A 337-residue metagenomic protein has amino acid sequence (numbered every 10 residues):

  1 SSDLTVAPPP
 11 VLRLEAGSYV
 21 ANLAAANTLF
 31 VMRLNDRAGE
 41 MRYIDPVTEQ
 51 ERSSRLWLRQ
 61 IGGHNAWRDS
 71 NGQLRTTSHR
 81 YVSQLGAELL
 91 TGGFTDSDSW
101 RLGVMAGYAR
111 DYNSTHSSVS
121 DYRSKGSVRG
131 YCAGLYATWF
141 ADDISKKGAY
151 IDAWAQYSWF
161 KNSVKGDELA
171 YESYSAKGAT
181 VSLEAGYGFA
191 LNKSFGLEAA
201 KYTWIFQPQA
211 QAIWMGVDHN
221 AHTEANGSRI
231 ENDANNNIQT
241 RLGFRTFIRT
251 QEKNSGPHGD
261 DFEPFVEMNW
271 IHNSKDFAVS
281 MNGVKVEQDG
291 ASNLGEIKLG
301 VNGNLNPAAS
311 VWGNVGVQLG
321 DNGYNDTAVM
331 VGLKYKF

Functional and structural regions predicted by a protein language model:
L4-L197, N314-G316, D321-A328: Outer membrane beta-barrel translocator domains of Type V secretion systems
E51-S53, T95-S99, I144-G148, K201-I205 (+3 more regions): Strand-connecting loop/turn motifs
G134, G216, A225, R229-F337: Outer membrane beta-barrel transmembrane domains
F195-A199, S255-G256: Intrinsically disordered, low-complexity Ser/Thr- and acidic-rich flexible linkers and loops, especially at boundaries
W204-V217: Solvent-exposed flexible segments
N220-A221: Large eukaryotic, non-enzymatic subunits of multiprotein complexes that serve as scaffolds/tethers, characterized by
